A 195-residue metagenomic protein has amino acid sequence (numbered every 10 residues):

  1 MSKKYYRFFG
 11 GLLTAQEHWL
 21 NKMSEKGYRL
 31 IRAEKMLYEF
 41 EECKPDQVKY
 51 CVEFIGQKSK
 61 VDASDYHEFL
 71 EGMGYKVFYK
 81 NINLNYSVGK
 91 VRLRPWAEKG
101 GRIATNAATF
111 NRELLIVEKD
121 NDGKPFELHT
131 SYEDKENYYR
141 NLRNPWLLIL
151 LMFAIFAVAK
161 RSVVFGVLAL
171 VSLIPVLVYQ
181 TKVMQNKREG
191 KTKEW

Functional and structural regions predicted by a protein language model:
M1-W195: Terminus-proximal functional modules
